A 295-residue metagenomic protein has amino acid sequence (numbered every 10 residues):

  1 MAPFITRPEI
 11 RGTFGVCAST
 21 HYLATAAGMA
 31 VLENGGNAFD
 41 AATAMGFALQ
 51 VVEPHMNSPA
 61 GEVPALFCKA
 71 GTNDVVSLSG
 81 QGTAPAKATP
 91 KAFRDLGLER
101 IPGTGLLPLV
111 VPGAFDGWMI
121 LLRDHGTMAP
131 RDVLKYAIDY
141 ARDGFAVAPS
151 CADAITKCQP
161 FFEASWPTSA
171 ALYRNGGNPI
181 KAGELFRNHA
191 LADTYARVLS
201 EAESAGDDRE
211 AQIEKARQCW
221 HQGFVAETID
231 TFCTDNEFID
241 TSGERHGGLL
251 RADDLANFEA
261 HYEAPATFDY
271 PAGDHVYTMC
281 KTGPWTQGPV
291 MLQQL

Functional and structural regions predicted by a protein language model:
M1-A26, A30, A38-Y277, G283-T286: Noncatalytic scaffold domains of N-terminal-nucleophile
P289: Flexible, polar/acidic helix-loop-strand segments at domain edges
Q293: Protein kinase glycine-rich loop
